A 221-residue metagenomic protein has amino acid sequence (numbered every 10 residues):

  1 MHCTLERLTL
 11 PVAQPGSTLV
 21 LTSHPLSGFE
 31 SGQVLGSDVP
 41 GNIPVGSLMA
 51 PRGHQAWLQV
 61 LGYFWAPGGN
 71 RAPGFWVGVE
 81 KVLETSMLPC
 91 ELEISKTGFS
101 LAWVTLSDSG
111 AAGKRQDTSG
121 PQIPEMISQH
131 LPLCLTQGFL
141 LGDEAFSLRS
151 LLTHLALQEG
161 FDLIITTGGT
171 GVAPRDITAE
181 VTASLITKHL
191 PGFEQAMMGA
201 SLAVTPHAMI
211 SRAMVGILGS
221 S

Functional and structural regions predicted by a protein language model:
M1-I94: N-terminal accessory interaction module
C90-D143: Glycine-rich phosphate/diphosphate-binding loop of Rossmann-like nucleotide-binding domains
G98-L101, E159-F161, G219-S220: Short coil/turn connectors at secondary-structure junctions
V104-L106, T166-T167, S211: Short beta-strand segments
R115, T170-A173, E194, S221: Gly/Ser/Thr-rich beta-alpha loop segments that engage phosphate groups in nucleotides
R115-Q116, E144-R149, L202-A208: A general structural motif
E125-T166, G171-L185: N-terminal small/polar loop signature for handling phosphorylated ligands or for N-terminal nucleophile
T178-S221: Proline/glycine-rich low-complexity loops and linkers
